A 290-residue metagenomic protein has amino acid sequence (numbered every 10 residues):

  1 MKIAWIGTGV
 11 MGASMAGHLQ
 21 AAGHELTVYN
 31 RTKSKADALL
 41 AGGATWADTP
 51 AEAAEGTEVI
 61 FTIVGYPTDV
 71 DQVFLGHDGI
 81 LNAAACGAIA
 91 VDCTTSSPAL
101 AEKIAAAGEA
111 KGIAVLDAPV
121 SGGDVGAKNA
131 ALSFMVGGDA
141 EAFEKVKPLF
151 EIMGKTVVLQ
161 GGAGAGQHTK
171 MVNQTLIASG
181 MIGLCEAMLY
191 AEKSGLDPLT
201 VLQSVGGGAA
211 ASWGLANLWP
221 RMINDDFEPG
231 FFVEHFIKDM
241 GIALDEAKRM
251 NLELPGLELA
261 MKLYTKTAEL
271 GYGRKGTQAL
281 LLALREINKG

Functional and structural regions predicted by a protein language model:
M1-T62, A88, C93-T94, D124: NAD(P)+-binding Rossmann beta1-loop-alpha1 motif at the extreme N-terminus of oxidoreductases
T32, Y66, D139: Residues in the short beta-alpha loop(s) of Rossmann-like NAD(P)-binding domains
P50-A54, V59-I60, P67-L132: Rossmann-like NAD(P)(H) cofactor-binding subdomain of soluble oxidoreductases
S96-T175: Rossmann-fold dinucleotide-binding core
A130, F134-G137, V158, G162-S194 (+2 more regions): Active-site-proximal catalytic alpha-helix in oxidoreductases
Q167, A211-K275: Interdomain hinge/lid region at the active-site interface of Rossmann-like NAD(P)-dependent oxidoreductases
L270-G290: NAD(P)-dependent dehydrogenase/reductase Rossmann-like domain
